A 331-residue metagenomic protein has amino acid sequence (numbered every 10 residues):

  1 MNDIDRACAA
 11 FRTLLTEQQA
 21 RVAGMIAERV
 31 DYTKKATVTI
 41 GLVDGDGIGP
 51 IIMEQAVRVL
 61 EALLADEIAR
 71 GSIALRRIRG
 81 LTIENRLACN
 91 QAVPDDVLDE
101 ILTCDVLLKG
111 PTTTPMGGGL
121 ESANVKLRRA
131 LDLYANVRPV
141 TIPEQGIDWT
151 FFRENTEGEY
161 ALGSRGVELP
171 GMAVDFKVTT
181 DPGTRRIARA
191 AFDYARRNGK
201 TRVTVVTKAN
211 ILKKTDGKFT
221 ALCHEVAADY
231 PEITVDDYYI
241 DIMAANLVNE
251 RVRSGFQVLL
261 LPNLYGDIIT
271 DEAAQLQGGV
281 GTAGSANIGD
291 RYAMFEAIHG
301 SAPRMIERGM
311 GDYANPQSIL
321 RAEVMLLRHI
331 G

Functional and structural regions predicted by a protein language model:
I4-R76: N-terminal phosphate-binding or glycine-rich loops at protein starts, especially the Walker A/P-loop of NTPases
A7-T13, Q18, V248-G331: Glycine-rich phosphate/nucleotide-binding loop
K35, G41-V57, L63, L169-I242: Glycine-rich phosphate/diphosphate-binding loop of Rossmann-like nucleotide-binding domains
D46-G49, D105, F152, A191 (+2 more regions): Buried hydrophobic positions in well-ordered alpha/beta secondary-structure cores of metabolic enzymes
A56, L60, C223, I319-L327: Buried hydrophobic packing segments
A69-P94, A245-L247: N-terminal beta-loop-helix "entrance" segment that forms/cooperates in small-molecule cofactor or anionic ligand
L81-I83, G217-I268: Active-site rim loops that border cofactor/substrate pockets in soluble metabolic enzymes
E84-V174, L264-G266: N-terminal glycine-rich phosphate/adenylate-binding segment common to multiple enzyme folds
